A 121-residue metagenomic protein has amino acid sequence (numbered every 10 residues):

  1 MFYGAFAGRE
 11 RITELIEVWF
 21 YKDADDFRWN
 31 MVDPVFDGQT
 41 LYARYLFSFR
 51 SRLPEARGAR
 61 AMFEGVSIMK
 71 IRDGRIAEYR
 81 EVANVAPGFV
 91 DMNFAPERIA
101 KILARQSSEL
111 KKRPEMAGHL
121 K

Functional and structural regions predicted by a protein language model:
M1-K121: C-terminal and inter-domain tail/linker signature
